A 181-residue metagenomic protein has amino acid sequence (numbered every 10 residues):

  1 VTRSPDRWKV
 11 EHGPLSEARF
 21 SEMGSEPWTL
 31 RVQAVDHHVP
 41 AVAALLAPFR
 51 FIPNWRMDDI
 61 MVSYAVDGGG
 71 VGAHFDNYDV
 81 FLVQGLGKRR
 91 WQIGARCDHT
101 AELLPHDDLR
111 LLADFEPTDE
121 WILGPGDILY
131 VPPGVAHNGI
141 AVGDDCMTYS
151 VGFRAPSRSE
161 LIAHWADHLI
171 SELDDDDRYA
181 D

Functional and structural regions predicted by a protein language model:
V1-D127, V135-D175: Active-site region of the double-stranded beta-helix
D175-D181: Helix-rich C-terminal "cap"/substrate-channel and partner-interaction subdomain that packs against the flavin-binding
